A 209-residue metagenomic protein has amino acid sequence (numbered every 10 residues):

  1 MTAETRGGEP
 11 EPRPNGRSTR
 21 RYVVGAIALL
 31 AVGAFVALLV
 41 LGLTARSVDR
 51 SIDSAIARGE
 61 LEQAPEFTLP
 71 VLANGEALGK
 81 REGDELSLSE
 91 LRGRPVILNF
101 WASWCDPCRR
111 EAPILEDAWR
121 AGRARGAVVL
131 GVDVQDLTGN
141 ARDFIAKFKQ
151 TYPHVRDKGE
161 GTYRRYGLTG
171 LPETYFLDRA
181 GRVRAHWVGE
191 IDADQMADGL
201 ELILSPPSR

Functional and structural regions predicted by a protein language model:
M1-G75, R209: N-terminal targeting signals for export/organelle localization
P65, V96, L171-P172: Short loop/turn microsegments at loop-to-beta-strand junctions
T68-V96: A short beta-strand-turn-helix
R92, F100-D117: Conserved redox-active cysteine motifs that mediate thiol-disulfide chemistry, especially di-cysteine Cys-X(1-2)-Cys
R92-R94, A124, Q150, L168: Active-site acidic short loop of glycosyltransferases
I97-L98, V129: Hydrophobic beta-strand anchors of alpha/beta hydrolase catalytic cores
R109-F148, K158-R165, D198: Structural microenvironment flanking redox-active thiols in thiol-disulfide oxidoreductases
D143-T151, R156-S208: Thiol/disulfide oxidoreductase modules built on the thioredoxin-like
